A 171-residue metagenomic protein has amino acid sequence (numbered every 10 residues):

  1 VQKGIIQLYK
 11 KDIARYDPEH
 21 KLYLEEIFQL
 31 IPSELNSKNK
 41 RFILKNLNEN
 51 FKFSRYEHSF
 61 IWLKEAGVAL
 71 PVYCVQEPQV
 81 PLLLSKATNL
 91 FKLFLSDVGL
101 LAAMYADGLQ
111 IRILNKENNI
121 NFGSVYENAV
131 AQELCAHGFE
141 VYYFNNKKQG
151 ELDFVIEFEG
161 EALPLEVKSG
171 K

Functional and structural regions predicted by a protein language model:
Q2-E161: Accessory nucleic acid-recognition modules appended to NTPase machines
A162-K171: Active-site ExK catalytic segment of metal-dependent nucleases
